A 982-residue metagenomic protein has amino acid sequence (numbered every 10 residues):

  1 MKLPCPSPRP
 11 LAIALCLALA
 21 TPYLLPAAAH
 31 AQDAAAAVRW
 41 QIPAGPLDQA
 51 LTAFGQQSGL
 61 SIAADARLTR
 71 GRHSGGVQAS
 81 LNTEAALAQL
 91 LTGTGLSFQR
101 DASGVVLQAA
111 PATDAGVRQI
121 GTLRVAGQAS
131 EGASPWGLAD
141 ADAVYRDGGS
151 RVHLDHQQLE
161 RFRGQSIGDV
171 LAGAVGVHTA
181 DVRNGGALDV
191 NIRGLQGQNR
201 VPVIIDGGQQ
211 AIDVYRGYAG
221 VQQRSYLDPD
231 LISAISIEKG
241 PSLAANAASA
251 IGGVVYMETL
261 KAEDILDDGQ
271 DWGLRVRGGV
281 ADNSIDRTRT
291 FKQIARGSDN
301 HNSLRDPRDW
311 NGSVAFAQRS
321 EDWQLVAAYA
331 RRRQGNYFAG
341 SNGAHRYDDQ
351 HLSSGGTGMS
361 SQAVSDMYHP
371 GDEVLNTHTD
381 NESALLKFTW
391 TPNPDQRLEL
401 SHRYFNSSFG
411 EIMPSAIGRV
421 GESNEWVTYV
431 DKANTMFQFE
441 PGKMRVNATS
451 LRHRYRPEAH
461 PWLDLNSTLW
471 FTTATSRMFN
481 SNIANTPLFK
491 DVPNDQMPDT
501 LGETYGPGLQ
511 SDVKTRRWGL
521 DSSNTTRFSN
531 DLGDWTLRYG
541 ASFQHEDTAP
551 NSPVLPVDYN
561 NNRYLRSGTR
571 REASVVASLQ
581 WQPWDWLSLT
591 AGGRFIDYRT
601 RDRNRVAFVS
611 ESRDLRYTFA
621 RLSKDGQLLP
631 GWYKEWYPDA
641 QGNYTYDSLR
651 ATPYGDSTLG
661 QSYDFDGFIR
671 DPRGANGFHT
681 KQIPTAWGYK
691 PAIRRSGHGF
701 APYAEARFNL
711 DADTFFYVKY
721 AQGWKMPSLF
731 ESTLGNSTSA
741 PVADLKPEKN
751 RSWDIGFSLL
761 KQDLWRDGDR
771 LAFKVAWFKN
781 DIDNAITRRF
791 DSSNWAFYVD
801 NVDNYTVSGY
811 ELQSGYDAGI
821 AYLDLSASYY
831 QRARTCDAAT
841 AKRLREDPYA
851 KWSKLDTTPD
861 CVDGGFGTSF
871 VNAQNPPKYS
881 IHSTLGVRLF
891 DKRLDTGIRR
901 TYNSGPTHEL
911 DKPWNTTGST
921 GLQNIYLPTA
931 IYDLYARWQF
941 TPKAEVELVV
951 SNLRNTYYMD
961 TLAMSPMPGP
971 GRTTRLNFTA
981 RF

Functional and structural regions predicted by a protein language model:
V105-Q108, D140-A143, G148-R151, G168-I212: Extracytoplasmic beta-strand/coil segments of soluble accessory domains associated with Gram-negative outer-membrane
D213, W724, N784, R788 (+5 more regions): C-terminal beta-signal and adjacent terminal beta-strands/loops of Gram-negative outer-membrane beta-barrel proteins
V214, S408, R599-R601, Q627-G688 (+6 more regions): Surface-exposed extracellular loop regions of Gram-negative outer-membrane beta-barrel proteins, predominantly
S225-R277, R981: A beta-strand signature from Gram-negative outer-membrane beta-barrel systems, especially the internal plug domain
G297-I412, D531, A573, G592-R594: Transmembrane beta-barrel wall of Gram-negative outer-membrane proteins
T391-F405, G442-F678, K774, D824: Face-selective signature of the C-terminal outer-membrane beta-barrel domain
Y455, D464-N480, N709-A721, K725 (+4 more regions): Membrane-embedded beta-barrel scaffold of Gram-negative outer-membrane proteins
Q582-L589, I596-Y598, W765-D783, Y798-K912 (+2 more regions): Gram-negative outer-membrane beta-barrel transporters
